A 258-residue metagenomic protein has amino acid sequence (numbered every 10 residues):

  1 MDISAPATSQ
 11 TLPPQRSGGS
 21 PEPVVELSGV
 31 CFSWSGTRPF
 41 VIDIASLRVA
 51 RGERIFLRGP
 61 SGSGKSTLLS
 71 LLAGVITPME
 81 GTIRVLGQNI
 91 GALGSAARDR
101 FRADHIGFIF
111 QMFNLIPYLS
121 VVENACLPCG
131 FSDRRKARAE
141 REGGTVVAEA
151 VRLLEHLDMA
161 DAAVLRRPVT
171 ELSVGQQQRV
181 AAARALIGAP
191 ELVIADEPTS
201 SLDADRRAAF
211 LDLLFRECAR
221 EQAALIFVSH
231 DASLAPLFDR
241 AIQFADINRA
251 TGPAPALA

Functional and structural regions predicted by a protein language model:
A73: Helix-to-loop junction immediately C-terminal to a conserved catalytic motif
G81-N89: Conserved ABC transporter NBD signature motif
I90-G107: ABC ATPase NBD coupling module
P168-L172, Q176: Conserved ABC ATPase signature
A182: Hydrophobic anchor residue at the start of the ABC signature
A189: Conserved catalytic motifs of ABC-family nucleotide-binding domains
V193-D196: Catalytic Walker B motif of ABC-type/P-loop ATPase nucleotide-binding domains
